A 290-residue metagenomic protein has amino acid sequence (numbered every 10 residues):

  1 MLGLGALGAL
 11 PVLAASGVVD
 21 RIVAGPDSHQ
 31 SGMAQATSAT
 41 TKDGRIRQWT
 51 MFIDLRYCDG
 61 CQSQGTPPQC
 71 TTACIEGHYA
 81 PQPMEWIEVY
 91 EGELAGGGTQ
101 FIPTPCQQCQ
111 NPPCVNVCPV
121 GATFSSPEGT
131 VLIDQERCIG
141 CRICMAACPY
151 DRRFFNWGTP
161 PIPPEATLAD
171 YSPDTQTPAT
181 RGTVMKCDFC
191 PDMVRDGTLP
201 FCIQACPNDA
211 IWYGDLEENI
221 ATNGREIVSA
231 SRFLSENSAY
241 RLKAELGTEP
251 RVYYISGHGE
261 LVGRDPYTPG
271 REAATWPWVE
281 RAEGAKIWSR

Functional and structural regions predicted by a protein language model:
M1-A9: N-terminal secretory signal peptides and thylakoid transit peptides that target proteins across membranes
L13-R56, G60, S235-E236, E245-G247 (+3 more regions): C-terminal segment of N-terminal export signals and the immediately downstream linker at the start of the mature
S16-H29, T41, Q62-V89, N111-R137 (+5 more regions): Iron-sulfur cluster-binding cysteine motifs and their immediate structural context in ferredoxin-like electron-transfer
Q48-F52, Y57-G65, G97-Q100, Q107-Q110 (+3 more regions): Short, flexible, mixed-charge glycine/proline-rich loop motifs that serve as phosphate/nucleic-acid-contacting
I87-G98: Gly/Gly-Pro-rich "capping" loops immediately C-terminal to redox-active cysteine motifs in periplasmic/lumenal
G97-Q110, M145-F155, D170-D192, S231-G257: Short Fe-S-cluster ligation motifs
P163-A169: Membrane-interface interhelical connector segments
R195-R290: Long, compositionally biased charged/polar accessory segments in the mid-to-C-terminal portions of proteins
